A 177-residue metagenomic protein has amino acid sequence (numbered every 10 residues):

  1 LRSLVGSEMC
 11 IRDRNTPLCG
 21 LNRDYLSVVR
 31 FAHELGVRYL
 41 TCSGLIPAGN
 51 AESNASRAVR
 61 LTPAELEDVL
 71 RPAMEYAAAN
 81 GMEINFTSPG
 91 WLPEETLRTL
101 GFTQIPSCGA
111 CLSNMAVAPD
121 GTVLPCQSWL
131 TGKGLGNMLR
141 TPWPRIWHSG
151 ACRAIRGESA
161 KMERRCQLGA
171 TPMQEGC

Functional and structural regions predicted by a protein language model:
L1-G6: Extracellular interaction modules
S7-E8, R12-A110, N114-V123, L130-G134: Radical SAM enzyme [4Fe-4S]-AdoMet core and its adjacent flexible, acidic and glycine-rich loops/tails across
R98-T99, I105, T122-C177: Flexible mid-to-C-terminal extensions adjoining Fe-S/redox cofactors in radical SAM and related proteins
